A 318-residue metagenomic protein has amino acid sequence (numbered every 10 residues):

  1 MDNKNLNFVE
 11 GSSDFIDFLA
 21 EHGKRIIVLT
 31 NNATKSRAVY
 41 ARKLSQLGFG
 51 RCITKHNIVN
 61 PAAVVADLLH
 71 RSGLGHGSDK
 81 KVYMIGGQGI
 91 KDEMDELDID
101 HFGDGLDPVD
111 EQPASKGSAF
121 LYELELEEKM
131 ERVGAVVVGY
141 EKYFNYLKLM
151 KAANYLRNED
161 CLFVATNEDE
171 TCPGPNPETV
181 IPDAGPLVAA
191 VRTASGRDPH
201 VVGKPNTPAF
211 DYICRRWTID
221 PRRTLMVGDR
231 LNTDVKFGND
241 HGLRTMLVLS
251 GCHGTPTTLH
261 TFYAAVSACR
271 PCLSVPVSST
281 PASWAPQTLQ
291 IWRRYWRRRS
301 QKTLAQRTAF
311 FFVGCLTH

Functional and structural regions predicted by a protein language model:
M1-K24, A33-V59, A63-H318: Asp-based, Mg2+/Mn2+-dependent phosphohydrolase catalytic module
